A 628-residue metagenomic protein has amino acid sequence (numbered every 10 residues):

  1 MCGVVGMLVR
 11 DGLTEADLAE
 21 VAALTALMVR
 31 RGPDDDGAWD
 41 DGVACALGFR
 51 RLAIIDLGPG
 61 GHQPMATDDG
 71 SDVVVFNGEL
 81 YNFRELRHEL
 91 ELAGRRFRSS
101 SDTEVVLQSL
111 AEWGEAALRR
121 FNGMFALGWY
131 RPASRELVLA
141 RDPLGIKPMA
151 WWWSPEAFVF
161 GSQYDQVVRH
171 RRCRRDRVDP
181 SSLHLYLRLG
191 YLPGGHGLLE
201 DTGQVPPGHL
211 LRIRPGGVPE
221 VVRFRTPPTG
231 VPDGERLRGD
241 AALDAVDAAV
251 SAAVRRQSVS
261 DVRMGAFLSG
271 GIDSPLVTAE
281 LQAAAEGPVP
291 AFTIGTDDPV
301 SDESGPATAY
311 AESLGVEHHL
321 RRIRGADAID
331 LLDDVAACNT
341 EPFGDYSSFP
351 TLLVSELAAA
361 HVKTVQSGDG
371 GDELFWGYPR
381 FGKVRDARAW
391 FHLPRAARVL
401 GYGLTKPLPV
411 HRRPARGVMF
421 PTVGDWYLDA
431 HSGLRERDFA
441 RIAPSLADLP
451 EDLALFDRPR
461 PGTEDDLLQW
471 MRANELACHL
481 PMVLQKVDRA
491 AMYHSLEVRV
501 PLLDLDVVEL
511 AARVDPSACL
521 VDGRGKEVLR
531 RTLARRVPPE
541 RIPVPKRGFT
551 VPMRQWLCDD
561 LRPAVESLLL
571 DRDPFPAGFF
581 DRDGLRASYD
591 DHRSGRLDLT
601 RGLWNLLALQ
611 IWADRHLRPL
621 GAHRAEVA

Functional and structural regions predicted by a protein language model:
M1, A23, A116, R174-R175 (+8 more regions): Adenosyl-5′-phosphate
M1-N339, T351, S355, R535 (+5 more regions): Cysteine-centered catalytic environments shared across enzyme families
C45-L47, A157-G161, K383-H392, V514-R524: Compositionally biased, low-complexity linear motifs
E79, D102-E104, E303, D369 (+3 more regions): Acidic-residue sensor for enzyme active/binding pockets
E89, H170, L374-G377, L510: Residues that scaffold the ATP/ADP-binding catalytic core of kinase and kinase-like folds
P143, L353-H411, L484, A490-V507: Active-site adenylate/phosphate-handling loop in enzymes that bind or generate adenylated species
V335-A337, P379-D386, H623-R624: Short secondary-structure boundary/capping segments
N339-P342, L569: Active-site proximal helix-loop segment of RNase H-like, two-metal nucleases, encompassing DDE(D)
